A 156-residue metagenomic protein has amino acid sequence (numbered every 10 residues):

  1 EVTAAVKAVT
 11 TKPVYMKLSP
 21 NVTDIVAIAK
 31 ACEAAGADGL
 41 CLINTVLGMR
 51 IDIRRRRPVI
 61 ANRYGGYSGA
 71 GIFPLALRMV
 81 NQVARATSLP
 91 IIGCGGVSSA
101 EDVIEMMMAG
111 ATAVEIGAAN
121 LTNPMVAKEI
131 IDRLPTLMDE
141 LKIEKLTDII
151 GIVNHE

Functional and structural regions predicted by a protein language model:
E1-I92, S98-I116, E156: Alpha/beta enzyme core
I51-G65, M107, N120-E144: C-terminal helical cap(s) of enzyme catalytic domains, especially alpha/beta-barrels
V97-S99, L121-T122: Short Gly/Pro-enriched loop/turn and capping motifs at secondary-structure junctions
E101-I104, M125, I150: Ubiquitous "structural anchor" signal
D148-E156: A short, charged, Gly/Pro-tolerant segment at domain boundaries
